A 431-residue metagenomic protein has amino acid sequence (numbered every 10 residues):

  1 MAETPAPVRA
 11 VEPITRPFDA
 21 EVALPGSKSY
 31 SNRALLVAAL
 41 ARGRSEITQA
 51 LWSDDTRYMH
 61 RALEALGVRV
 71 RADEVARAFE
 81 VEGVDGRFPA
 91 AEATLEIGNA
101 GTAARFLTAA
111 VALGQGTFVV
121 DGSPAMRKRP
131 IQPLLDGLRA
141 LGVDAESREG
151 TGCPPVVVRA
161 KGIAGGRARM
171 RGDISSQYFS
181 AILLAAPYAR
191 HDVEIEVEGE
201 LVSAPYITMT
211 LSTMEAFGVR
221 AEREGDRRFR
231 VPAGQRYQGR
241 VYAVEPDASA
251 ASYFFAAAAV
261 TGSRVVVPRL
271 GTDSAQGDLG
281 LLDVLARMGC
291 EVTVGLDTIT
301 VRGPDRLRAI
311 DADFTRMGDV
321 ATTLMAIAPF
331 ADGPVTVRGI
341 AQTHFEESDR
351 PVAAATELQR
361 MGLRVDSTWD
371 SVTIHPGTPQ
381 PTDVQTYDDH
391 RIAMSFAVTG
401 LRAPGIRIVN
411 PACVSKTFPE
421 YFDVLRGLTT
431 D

Functional and structural regions predicted by a protein language model:
M1-D431: Short, structured segments at the rim of ligand-binding sites
